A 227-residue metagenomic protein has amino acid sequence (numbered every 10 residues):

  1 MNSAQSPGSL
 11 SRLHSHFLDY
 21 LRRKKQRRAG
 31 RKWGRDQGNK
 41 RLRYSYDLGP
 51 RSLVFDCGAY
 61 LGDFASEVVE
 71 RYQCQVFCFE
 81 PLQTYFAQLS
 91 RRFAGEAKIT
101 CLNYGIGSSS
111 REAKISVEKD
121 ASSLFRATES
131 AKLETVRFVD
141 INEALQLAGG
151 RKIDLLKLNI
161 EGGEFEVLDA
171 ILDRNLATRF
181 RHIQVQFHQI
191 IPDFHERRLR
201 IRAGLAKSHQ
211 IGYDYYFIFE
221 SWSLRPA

Functional and structural regions predicted by a protein language model:
M1-A227: Phosphate/nucleotide-binding beta-alpha loop and adjacent structural elements of enzyme active sites
